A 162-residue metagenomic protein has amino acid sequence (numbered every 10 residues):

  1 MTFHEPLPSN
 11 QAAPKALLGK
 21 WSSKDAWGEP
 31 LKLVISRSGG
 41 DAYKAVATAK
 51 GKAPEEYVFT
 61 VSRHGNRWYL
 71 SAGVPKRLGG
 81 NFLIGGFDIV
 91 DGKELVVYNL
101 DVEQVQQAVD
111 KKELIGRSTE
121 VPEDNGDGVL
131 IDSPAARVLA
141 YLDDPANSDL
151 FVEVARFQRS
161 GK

Functional and structural regions predicted by a protein language model:
M1-L18, K24-L31, S36-K162: Calycin-type beta-barrel ligand-binding domains and close structural analogs
